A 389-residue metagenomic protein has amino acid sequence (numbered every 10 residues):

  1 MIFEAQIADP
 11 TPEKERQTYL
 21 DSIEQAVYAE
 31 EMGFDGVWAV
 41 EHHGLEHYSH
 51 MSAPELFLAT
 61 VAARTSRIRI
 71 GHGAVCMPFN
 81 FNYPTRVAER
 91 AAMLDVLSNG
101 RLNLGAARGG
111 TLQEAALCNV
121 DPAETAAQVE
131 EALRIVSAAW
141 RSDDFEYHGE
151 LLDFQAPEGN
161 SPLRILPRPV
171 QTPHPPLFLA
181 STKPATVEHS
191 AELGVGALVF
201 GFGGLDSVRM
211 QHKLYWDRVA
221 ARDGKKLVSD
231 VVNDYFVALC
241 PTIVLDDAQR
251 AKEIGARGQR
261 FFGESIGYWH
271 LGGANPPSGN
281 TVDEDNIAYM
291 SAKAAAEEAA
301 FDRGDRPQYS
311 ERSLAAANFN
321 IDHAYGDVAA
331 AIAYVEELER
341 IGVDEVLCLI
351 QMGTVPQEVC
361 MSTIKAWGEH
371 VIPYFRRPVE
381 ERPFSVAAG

Functional and structural regions predicted by a protein language model:
M1-E15, F79-L151, G196-Q211, I254-A256 (+2 more regions): Flexible, glycine-rich active-site loops centered on histidine and acidic residues that chelate a metal or position
M1-H72, H174-P175, S385-G389: N-terminal beta1-alpha1-beta2 module of alpha/beta enzyme domains
A5-Y19, A74-T85, A123, Q171-T182 (+2 more regions): Active-site mouth loops of central-metabolism enzymes
A29, G33, E41, V61 (+9 more regions): Conserved, mostly hydrophobic/aromatic
E30-E31, L58-R67, A91-L102, A191-E192 (+2 more regions): Acidic (Asp/Glu)-rich catalytic clusters
G36-F57, V61, C76-P78, G110 (+3 more regions): Glycine-rich, proline-tolerant flexible connector loops at the mouths of alpha/beta enzymes
Y48-H72, Q128-I135, I364-E380: Alpha-helix-loop-beta-strand connector modules within alpha/beta enzyme cores
A126-L166, D206-V343, P378-G389: An alpha-helical appendage that flanks or caps ligand/catalytic pockets
